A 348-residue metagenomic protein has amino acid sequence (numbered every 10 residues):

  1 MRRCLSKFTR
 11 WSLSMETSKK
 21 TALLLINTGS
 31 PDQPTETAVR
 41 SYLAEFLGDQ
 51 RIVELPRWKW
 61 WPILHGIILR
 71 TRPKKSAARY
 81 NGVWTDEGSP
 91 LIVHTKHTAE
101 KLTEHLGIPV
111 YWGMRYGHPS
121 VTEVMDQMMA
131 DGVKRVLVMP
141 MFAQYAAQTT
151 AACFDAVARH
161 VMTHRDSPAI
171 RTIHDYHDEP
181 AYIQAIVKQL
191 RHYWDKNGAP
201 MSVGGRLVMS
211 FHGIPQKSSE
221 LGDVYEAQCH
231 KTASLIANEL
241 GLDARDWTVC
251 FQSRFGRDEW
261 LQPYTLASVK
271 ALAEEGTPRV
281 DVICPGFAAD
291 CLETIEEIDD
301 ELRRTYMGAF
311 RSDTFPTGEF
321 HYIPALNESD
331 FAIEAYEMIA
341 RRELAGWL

Functional and structural regions predicted by a protein language model:
R2-S14: Short, Lys/Arg-enriched N-terminal segments with co-localized hydrophobic residues within the first ~10-30 amino acids
L13-L348: Active-site-proximal alpha-helix that buttresses catalytic centers in soluble enzyme cores
